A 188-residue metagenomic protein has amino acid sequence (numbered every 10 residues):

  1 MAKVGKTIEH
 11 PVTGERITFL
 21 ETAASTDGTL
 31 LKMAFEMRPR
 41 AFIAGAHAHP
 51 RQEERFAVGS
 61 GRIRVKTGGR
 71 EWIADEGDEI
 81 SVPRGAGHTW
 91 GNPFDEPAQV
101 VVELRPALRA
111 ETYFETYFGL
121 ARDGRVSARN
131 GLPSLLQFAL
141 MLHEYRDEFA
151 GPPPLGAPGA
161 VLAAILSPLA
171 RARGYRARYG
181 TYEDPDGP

Functional and structural regions predicted by a protein language model:
M1-L30, A41-A46, P50-Q52, A57 (+1 more regions): Jelly-roll (double-stranded beta-helix
K32-E36: Short amphipathic
